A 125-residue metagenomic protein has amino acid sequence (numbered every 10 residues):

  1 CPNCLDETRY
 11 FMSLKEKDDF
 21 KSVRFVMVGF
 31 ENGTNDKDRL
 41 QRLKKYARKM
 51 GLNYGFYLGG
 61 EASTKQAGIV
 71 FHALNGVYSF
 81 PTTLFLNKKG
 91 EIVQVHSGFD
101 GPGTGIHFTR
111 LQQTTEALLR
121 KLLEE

Functional and structural regions predicted by a protein language model:
C1-C4, T83: The canonical Cys-X-X-Cys-His
P2, T34, V93: Nucleotide phosphate-binding site architecture
L5-G51, A62-F71: Structural microenvironment flanking redox-active thiols in thiol-disulfide oxidoreductases
V28-E31, Y57-E61, N87, H96-F99: Active-site-proximal beta-strand/loop segments in catalytic clefts of secreted hydrolases
Q41-R42, F71-H72, F108, Q113-T114: Short low-complexity, flexible loop/linker segments enriched in glycine and/or proline with clustered acidic
G51-G55, L74-L84: Structural micro-motif
S79-E125: Thiol-/selenol-based redox modules, centered on thioredoxin-like and closely related oxidoreductase domains
